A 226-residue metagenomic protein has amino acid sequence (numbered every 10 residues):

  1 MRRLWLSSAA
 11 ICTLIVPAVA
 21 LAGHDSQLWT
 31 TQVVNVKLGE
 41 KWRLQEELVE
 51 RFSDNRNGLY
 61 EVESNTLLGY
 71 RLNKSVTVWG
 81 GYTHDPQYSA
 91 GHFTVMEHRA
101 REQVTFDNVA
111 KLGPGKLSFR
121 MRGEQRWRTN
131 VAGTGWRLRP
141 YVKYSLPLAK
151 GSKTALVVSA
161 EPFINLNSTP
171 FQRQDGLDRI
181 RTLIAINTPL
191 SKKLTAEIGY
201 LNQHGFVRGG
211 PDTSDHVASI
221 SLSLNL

Functional and structural regions predicted by a protein language model:
L21-N65: Short glycine/proline- and aromatic-enriched beta-strand/turn motifs that initiate or cap beta-hairpins
S26-L28, Y60-V62, M96-A100, A132-L138 (+2 more regions): Residues that define the transmembrane beta-barrel architecture of outer-membrane proteins
Q32-V36, T66-Y70, E102-N108, G123 (+4 more regions): Residues on the lipid-exposed face of transmembrane beta-strands in outer-membrane beta-barrel proteins
K41-E46, S75-G80, K111-L117, K150-A155 (+1 more regions): Repeated loop/turn-to-beta-strand initiation elements of outer-membrane beta-barrel proteins
E46-E50, G80-H84, F119-Q125, V158-P162 (+1 more regions): Transmembrane beta-barrel strands of outer-membrane/channel proteins
F52-R56, P86-A90, A110-L112, Q125-V131 (+3 more regions): Gram-negative outer-membrane beta-barrel proteins
V158, P170-F171, L177, R181-L226: Predominantly the C-terminal beta-signal and adjacent terminal strand-loop region of outer-membrane beta-barrel
